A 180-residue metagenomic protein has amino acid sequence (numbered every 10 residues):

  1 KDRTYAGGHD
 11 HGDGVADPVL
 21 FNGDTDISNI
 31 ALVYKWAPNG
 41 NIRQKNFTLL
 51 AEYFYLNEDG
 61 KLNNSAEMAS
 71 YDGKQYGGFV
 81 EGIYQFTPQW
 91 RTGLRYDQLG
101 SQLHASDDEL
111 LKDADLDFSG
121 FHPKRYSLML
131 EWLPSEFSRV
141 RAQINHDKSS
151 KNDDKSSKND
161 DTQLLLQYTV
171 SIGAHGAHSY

Functional and structural regions predicted by a protein language model:
K1-Y180: Outer-membrane beta-barrel pore domains
